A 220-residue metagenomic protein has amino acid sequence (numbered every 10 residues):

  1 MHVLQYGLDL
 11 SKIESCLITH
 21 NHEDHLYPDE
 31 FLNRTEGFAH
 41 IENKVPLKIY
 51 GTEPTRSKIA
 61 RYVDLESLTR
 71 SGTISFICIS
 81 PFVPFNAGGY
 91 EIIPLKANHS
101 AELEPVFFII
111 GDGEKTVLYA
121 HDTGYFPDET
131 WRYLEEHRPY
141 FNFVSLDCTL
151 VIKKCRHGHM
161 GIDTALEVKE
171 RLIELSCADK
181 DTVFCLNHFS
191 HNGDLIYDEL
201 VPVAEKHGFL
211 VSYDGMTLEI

Functional and structural regions predicted by a protein language model:
M1-L10, S75-E136, G215-I220: Core dinuclear metal-dependent hydrolase active-site scaffold
M1-Y50, N142-V144: Active-site metal-binding motif and surrounding structural segment of the metallo-beta-lactamase
V3, H20, I49, I92 (+6 more regions): Divalent metal-coordination and catalytic microenvironments
G7-L8, R34-N43, L65-T69, E136-R138 (+1 more regions): Alpha-helix termini
S15, K115-Y119, F143, V183: Structural motif
T19-H25, H99, H159, H188: Histidine-centered divalent metal-coordination motifs
N43-P46, E53-C78, N192: Active-site neighborhood of divalent metal-dependent phosphoester bond hydrolases
G124-M216: Cap/insert and terminal regions of metallo-dependent hydrolase folds
